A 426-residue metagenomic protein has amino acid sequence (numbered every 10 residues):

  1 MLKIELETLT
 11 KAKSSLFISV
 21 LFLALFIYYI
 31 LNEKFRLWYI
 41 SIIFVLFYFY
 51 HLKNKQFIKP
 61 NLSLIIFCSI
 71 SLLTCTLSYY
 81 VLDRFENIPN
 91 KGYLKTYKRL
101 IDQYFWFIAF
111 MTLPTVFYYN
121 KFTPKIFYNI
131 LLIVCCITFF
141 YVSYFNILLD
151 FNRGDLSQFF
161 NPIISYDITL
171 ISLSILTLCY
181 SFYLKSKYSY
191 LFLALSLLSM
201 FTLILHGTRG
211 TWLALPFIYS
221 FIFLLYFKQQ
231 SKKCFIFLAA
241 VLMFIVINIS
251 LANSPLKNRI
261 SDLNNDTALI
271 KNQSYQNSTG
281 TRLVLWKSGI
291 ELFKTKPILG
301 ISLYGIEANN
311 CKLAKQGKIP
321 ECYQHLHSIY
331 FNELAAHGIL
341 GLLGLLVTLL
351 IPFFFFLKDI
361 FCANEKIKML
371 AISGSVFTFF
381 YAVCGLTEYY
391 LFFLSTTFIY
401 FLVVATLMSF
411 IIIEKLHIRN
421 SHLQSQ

Functional and structural regions predicted by a protein language model:
M1-K91, F117-N129, S181-S186, K232-K233 (+1 more regions): Transmembrane signal-anchor hairpin modules in multi-pass inner-membrane enzymes, especially those that act on
L21-L25, A109-N152, N161-K228, L251-A252 (+1 more regions): Alpha-helical transmembrane segments of multi-pass inner-membrane proteins
F47-K55, P216-L238: Perimembrane helix-loop-helix junctions
Y50-N54, I339-F379: Hydrophobic transmembrane alpha-helices and their immediate junctions
P60-L73, N129-T138, A194-L198, K232-A252: Hydrophobic alpha-helical membrane-interfacial segments at the cytosolic entry of transmembrane helices
I175, T348, G374-Q426: Transmembrane alpha-helices of multi-pass inner-membrane enzymes
L205, Y226-N272, K287-T295, L303: A membrane-periplasm/extracellular boundary helix in multi-pass inner-membrane enzymes that assemble envelope glycans
Q273-K287, E291, T295, L299-H337: Long extracytoplasmic/lumenal interhelical loops at the membrane interface of multi-pass membrane proteins
